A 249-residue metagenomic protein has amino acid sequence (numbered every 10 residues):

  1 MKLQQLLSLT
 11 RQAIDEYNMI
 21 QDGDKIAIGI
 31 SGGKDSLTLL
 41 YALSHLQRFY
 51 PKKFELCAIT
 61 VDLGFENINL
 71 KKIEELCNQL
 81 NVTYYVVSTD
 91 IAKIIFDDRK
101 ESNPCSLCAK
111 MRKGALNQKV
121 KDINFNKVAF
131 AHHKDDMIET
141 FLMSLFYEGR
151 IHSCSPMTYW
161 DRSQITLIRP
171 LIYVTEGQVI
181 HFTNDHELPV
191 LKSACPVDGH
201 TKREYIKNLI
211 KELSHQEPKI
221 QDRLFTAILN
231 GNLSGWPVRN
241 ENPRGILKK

Functional and structural regions predicted by a protein language model:
M1-E139, Y147-R150, G177-D185: ATP-dependent adenylation/nucleotidyltransferase module used to activate substrates
S8, Q12, E16, E75 (+7 more regions): Charged/polar, solvent-exposed surface patches and flexible loops
L56, D135-H215: Catalytic subdomain that performs nucleotidyl-dependent activation
D62-G64, D90-A92, W160, Y173 (+2 more regions): Short, solvent-exposed coil/turn elements at secondary-structure transition points
P104-A109, F130-H132, Y173-G177, S214-K219 (+1 more regions): A general structural signal for short secondary-structure boundary/capping elements
A109-K121, M157-S163, I210, S214-L229: Short, basic, helix/turn surface patches
L188-K249: The feature marks non-catalytic terminal segments
